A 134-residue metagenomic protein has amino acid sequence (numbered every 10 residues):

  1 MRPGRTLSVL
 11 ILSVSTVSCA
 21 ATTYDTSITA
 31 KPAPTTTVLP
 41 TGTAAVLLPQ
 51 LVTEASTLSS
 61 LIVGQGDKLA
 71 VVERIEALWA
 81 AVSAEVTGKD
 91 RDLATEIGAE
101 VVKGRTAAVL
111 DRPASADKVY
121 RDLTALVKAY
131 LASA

Functional and structural regions predicted by a protein language model:
M1-V17: Sec-dependent bacterial lipoprotein signal peptides
C19-T23: Bacterial signal peptide processing site
Y24-L69: Immediate post-signal-peptide N-terminus of mature secreted/exported proteins
A44-L48, A94-I97, R105, D111: Selective transmembrane helix interface/packing segments
E54-L61, A108-A134: C-terminal amphipathic alpha-helix
L69-R74, A94-A99, D117-D122: Short, charged, amphipathic alpha-helical segments
E76-E100: Short, solvent-exposed, charged loop/turn and helix-capping segments that join or cap alpha-helices on peripheral
